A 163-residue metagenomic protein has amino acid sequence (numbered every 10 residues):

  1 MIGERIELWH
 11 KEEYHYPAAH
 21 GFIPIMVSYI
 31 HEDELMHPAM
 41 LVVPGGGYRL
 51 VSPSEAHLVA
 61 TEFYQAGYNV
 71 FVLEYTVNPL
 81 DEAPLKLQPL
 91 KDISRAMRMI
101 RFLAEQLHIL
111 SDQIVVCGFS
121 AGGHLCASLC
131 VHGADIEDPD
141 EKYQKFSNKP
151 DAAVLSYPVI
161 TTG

Functional and structural regions predicted by a protein language model:
M1-L35, L90: N-terminal cap/lid segment of alpha/beta-hydrolase-fold proteins
I6, L41, F71, V154-S156: Hydrophobic/aromatic beta-strand patches that form the interior of the parallel beta-sheet core in alpha/beta enzyme
I30-E32, V43, S52-E55, L87 (+3 more regions): Non-catalytic cap/lid and distal C-terminal segments of serine-dependent acyl enzymes
H37-G45: Short beta-strand element of the alpha/beta-hydrolase
G46, E74-N78, V159: Short beta-to-alpha linker loops that shape the active-site pocket of alpha/beta-hydrolase fold enzymes
S52, L73-S111: Catalytic nucleophile-loop/oxyanion-hole region of alpha/beta-hydrolase and closely related hydrolase-like folds
P53-V72: Short amphipathic alpha-helix adjacent to the substrate-entry channel of hydrolases
R95-G163: Primarily recognizes the serine-hydrolase "nucleophile elbow" in alpha/beta-hydrolase and SGNH/GDSL folds
